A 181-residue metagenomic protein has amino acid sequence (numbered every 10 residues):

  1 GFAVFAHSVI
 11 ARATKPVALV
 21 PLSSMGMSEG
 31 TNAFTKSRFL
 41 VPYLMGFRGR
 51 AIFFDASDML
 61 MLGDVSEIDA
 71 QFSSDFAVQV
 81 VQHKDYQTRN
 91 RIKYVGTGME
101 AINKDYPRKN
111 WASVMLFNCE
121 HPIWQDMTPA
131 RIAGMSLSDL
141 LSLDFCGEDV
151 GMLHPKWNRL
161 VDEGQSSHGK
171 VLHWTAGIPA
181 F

Functional and structural regions predicted by a protein language model:
G1-S37, L44-R48: N-terminal anchoring/stem segment of glycosyltransferases
A3, K36-L40, G63, K109 (+1 more regions): A structural signal for well-ordered alpha-helical segments within the folded catalytic domains of diverse enzymes
V4-H7, R38-F39, M99-A101, K156: Short alpha-helical segments and helix-capping/turn motifs at coil-helix boundaries
T14-P16, S73-S74, G147, S166: Short, well-ordered coil/turn elements that cap or connect secondary structure elements
V17-M25, V80-Q82, D139-L143: A generic structural motif
S23, P107-F181: Catalytic core and acceptor-binding pocket of nucleotide-sugar-dependent glycosyltransferases
S37-R89, L116-P122: GT-A fold catalytic core of metal-dependent nucleotide-sugar glycosyltransferases, centered on the diacidic
Q79-N103, K109-L116, H121, Q125-T128: A gly/proline- and charged-residue-enriched helix-loop-helix capping module
